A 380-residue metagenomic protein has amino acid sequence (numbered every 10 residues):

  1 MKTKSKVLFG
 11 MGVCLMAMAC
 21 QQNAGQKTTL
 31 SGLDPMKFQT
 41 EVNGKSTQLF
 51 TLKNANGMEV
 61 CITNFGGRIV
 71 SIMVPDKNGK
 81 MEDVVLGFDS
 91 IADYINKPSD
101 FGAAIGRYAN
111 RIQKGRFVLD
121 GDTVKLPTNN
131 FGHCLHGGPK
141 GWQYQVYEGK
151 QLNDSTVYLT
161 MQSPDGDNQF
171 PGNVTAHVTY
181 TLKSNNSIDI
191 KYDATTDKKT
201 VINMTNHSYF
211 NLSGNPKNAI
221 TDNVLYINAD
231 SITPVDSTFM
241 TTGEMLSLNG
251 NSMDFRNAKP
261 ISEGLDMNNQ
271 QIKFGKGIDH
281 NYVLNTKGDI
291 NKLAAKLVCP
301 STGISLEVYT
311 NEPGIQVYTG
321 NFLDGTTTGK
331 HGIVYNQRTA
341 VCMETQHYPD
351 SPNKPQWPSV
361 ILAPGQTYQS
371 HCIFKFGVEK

Functional and structural regions predicted by a protein language model:
M1-F9: Bacterial N-terminal signal peptides that target proteins for export
A17-A19: C-terminal motif of bacterial Sec signal peptides marking the signal peptidase cleavage site
Q21-M58, N64-K380: An exposed, glycine/acidic-rich loop-and-rim segment of catalytic or binding clefts
